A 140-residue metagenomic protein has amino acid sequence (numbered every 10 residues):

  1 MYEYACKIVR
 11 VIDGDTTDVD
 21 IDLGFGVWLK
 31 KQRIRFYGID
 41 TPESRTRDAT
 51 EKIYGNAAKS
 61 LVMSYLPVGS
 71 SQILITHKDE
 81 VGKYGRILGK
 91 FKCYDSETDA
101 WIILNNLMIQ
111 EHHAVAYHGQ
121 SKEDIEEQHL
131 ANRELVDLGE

Functional and structural regions predicted by a protein language model:
M1-E140: Small beta-barrel nucleic-acid-binding modules, primarily SNase/OB-fold domains and secondarily Tudor-like barrels
